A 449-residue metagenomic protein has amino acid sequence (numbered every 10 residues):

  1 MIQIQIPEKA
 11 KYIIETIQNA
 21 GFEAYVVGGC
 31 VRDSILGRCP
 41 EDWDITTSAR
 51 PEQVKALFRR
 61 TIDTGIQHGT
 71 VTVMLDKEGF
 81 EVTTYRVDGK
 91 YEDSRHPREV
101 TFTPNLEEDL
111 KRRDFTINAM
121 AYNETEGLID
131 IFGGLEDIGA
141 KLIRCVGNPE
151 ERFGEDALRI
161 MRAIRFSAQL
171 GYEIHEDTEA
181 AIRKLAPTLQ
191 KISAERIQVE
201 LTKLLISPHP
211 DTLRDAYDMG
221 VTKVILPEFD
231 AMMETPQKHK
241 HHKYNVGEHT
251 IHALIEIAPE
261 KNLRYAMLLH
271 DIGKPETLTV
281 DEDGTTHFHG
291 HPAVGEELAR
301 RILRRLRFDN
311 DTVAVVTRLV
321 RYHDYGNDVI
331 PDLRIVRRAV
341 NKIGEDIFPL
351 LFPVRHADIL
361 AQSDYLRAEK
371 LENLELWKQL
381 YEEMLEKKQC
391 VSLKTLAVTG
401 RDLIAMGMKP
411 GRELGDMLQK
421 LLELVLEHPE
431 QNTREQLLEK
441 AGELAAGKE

Functional and structural regions predicted by a protein language model:
M1-E449: Catalytic cores of the polymerase beta-like nucleotidyltransferase superfamily and closely associated nucleotide
